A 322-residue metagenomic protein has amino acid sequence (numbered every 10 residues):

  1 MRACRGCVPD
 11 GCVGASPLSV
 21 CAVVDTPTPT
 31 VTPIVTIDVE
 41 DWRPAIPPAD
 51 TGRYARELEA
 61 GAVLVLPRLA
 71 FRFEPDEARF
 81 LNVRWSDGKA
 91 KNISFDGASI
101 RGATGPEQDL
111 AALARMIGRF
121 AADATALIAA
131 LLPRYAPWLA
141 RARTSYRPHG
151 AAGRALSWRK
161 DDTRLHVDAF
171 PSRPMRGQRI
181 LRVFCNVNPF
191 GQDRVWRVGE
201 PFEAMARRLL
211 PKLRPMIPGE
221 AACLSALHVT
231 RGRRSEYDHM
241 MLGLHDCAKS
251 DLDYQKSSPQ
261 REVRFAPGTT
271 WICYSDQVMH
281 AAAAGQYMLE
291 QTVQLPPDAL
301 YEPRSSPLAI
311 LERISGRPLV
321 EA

Functional and structural regions predicted by a protein language model:
C4-L131, E262: N-terminal auxiliary "cap/dimerization" subdomain that precedes the catalytic jelly-roll/cupin core of mononuclear
V39-D50, S157-D168, A248-K256: Short linear interaction motifs
G88-A98, E203-E220, R313-A322: Short, cationic low-complexity segments
A129-D168: Extended, Lys/Arg-enriched charged tracts that mediate electrostatic binding to polyanionic substrates
W158, L165-D168, P174-R176, Q192-E200 (+1 more regions): A short secondary-structure junction signal
R179-F190: Short, conserved beta-strand element in jelly-roll/cupin
D193-T270: Double-stranded beta-helix
W196, C247-A322: Catalytic core of Fe(II)/2-oxoglutarate
